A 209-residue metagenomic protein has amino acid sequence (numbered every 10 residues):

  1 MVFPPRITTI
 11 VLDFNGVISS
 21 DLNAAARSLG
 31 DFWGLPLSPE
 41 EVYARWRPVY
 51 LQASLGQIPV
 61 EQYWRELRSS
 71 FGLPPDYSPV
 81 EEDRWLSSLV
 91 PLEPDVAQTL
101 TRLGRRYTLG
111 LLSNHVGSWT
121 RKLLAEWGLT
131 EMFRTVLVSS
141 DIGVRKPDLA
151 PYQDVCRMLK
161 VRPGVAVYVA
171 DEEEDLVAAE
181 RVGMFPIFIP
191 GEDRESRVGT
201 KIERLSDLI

Functional and structural regions predicted by a protein language model:
M1-L12, L112, V116-G117, R121-I209: Asp-based, Mg2+/Mn2+-dependent phosphohydrolase catalytic module
F3-A97, R105, V116-S118: N-terminal helical cap/lid subdomain that shapes the substrate entry/recognition surface in HAD-like hydrolases
S70, T99-R102, E126, M158: A generic secondary-structure signal
A97-L100, L176: Generic structural signal for well-ordered alpha-helices, preferentially at hydrophobic/aromatic core positions
T101-G104, E180: Anion (oxyanion) recognition and catalysis
R105-R106, M132: Structured helix-beta-strand junction loops
